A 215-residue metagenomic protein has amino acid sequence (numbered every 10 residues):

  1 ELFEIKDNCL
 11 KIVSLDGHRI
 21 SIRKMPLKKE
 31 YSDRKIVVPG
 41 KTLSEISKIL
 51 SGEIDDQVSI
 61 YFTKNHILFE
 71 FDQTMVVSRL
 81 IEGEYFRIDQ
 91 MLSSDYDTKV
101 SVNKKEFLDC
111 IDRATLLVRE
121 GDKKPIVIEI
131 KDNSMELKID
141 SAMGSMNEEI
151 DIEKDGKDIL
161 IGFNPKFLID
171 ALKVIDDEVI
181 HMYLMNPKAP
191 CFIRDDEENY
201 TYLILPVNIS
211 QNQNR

Functional and structural regions predicted by a protein language model:
E1-I22, K29-I81, Y96-R215: DNA polymerase processivity clamps
E84: Glycine-rich, pocket-lining loop/helix-strand segments that form or immediately flank
M91-D95: Bateman (tandem CBS) regulatory domains
